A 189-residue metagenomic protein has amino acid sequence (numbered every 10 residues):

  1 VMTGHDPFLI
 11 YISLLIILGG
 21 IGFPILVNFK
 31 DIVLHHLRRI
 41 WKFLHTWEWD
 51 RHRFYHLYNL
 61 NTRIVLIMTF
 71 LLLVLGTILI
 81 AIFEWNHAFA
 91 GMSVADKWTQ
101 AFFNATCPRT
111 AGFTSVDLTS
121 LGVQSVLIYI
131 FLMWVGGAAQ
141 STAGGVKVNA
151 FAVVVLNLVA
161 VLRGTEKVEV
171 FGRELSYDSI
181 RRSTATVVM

Functional and structural regions predicted by a protein language model:
V1-M189: Membrane-proximal intracellular helices of multi-pass ion channels
